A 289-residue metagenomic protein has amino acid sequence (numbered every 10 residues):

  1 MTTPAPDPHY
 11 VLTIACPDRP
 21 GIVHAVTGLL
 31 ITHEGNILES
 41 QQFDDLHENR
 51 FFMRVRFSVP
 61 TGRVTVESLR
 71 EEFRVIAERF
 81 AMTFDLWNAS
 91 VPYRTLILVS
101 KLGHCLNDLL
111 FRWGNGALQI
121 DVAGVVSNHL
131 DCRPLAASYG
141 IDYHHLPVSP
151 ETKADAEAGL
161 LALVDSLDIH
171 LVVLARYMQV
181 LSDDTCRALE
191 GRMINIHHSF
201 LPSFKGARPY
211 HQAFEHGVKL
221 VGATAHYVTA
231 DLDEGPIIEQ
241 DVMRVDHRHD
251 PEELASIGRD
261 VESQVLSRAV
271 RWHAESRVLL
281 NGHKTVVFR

Functional and structural regions predicted by a protein language model:
M1-Y93: A conserved regulatory-domain signal marking ACT and ACT-like small-molecule sensing domains and adjacent regulatory
A15, L96-L98, V126: Short hydrophobic segments within beta-strands
I37, F84, D142-Y143, L171 (+2 more regions): Hydrophobic beta-strand scaffold residues
T95-C105: Short, glycine-rich nucleotide/cofactor-binding loops
H104-N115: Histidine-anchored nucleotide/phosphate-binding helix
I120-D131: Short internal beta-strands
H129, T152, A156, I169-R289: Donor/substrate-binding cores of folate-linked one-carbon enzymes
A137, I141-L167: Adenosine-nucleotide cofactor-binding segment
